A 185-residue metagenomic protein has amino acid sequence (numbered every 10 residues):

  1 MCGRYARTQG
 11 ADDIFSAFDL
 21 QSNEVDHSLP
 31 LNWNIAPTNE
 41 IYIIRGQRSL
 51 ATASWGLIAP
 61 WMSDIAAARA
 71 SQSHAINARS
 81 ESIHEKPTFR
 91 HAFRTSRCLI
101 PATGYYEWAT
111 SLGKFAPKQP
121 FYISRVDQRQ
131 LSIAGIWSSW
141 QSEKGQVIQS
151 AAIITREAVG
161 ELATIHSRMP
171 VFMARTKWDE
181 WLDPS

Functional and structural regions predicted by a protein language model:
M1-S185: Short linear sequence motif anchored by a di-proline
